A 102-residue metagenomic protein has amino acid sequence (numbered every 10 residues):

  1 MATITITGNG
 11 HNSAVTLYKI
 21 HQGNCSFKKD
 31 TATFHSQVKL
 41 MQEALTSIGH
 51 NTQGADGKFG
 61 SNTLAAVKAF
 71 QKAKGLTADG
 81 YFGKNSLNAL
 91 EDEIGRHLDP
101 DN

Functional and structural regions predicted by a protein language model:
M1-A55, P100-N102: Acidic, Ser/Thr/Pro/Gly-enriched interdomain connector segments
K28-D92: Short acidic, glycine/serine/threonine-rich helix-capping segments at coil-helix boundaries
D92-N102: C-terminal extensions
